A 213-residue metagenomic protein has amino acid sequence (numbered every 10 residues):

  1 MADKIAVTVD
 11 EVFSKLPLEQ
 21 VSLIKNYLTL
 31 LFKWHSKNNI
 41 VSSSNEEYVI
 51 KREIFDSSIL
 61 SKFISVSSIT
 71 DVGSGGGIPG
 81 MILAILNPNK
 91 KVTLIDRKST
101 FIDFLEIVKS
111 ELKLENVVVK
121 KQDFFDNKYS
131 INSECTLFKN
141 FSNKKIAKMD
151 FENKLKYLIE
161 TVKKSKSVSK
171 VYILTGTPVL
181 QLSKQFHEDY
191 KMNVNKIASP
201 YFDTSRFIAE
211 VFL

Functional and structural regions predicted by a protein language model:
M1-D3: Sterile Alpha Motif
I5-V66, F104-E115: Class I SAM-dependent transferase core
F32, S61, A84, V162-K163: N-terminal cationic-hydrophobic initiation segments that often serve targeting/anchoring roles
S57, V72, R97-K98: Generic detector of well-ordered alpha-helical packing
V66-G75: Conserved class I S-adenosyl-L-methionine
G76-P88: Conserved SAM-binding loop of SAM-dependent methyltransferases across substrates and taxa, primarily the Class I
K91-D96: Conserved SAM-binding motif I beta-strand of class I
R97-L213: S-adenosylmethionine
